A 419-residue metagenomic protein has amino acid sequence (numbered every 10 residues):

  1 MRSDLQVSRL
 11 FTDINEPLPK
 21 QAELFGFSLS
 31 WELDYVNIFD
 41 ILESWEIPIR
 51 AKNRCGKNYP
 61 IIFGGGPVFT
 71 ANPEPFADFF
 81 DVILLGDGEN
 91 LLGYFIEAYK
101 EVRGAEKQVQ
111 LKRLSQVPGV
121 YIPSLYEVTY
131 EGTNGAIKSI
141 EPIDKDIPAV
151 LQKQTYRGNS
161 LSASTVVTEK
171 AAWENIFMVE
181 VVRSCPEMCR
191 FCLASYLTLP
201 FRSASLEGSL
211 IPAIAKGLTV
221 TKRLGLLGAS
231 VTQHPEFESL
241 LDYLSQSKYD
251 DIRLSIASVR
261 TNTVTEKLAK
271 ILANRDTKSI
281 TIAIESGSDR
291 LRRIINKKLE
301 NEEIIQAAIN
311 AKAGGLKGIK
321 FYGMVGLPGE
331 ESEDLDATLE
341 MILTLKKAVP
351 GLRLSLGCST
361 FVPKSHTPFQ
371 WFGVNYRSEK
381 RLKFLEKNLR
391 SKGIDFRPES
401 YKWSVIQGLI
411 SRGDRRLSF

Functional and structural regions predicted by a protein language model:
S3-F11: A short beta-strand-loop structural module common to alpha/beta enzyme folds
F11-I140, K364-D414: Glycine-rich beta-alpha loop elements in corrinoid/cobalamin-binding modules across cobalamin-dependent enzymes
F11-K20, F63-G65, F69-A71, L92 (+6 more regions): Structured alpha-helical segments in the cores of large, soluble enzyme domains
L33, L210-G318, V325-S355: Conserved SAM/AdoMet-binding glycine-rich loop
L42, D78-F80, Y99-K100, Y196 (+7 more regions): Short secondary-structure boundary/capping segments
P123, T129-M178: N-terminal [4Fe-4S]-dependent radical SAM core
E127-E131, P235, K267-L268, R290-I295 (+3 more regions): Flexible glycine/acidic-rich beta-alpha junction loops that bind and position SAM and/or redox cofactors in anaerobic
A171-L206: Canonical Radical SAM [4Fe-4S] cluster-binding loop centered on the CxxxCxxC motif and its immediate flanking residues
